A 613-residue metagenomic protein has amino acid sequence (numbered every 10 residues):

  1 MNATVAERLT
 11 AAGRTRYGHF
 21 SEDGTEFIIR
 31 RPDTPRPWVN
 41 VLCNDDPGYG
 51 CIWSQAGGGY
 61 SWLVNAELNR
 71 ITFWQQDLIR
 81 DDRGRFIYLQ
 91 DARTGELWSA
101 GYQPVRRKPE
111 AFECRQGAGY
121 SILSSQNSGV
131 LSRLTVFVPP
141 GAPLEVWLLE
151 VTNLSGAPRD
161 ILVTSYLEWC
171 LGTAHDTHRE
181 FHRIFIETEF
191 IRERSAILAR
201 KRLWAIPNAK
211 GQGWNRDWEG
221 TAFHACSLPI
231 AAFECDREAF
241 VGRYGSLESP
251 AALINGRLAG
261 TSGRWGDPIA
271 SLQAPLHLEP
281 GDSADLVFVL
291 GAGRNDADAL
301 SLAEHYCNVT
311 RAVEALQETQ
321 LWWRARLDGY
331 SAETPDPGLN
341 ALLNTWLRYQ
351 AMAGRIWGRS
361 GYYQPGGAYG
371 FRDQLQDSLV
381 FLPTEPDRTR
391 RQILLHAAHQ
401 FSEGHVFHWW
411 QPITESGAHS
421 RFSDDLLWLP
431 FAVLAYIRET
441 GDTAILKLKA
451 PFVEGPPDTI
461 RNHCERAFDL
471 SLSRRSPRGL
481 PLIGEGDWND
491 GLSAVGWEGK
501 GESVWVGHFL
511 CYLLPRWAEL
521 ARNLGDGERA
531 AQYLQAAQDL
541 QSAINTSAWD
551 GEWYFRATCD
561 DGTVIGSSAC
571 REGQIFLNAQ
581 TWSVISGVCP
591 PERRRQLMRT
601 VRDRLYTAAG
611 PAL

Functional and structural regions predicted by a protein language model:
M1-R372, P386-L395, H399, A435-T440 (+3 more regions): Anionic coordination/interaction segments
Y88, G281, S378-P481, S503-C511: Aromatic-rich carbohydrate-recognition surfaces in CAZymes
E110, G119-L123, A142-L144, L171-G172 (+4 more regions): Hydrophobic, small-residue-rich alpha-helical packing segments that form membrane-like cores
T152-D160, D296-L300, E439-V453, L514-L534 (+1 more regions): Inter-helical turn/loop segments and adjacent helix faces that build the functional surface of alpha-helical bundle
Y166, F181, F407-H408, C511-L613: Catalytic cores of carbohydrate-active enzymes
N255-G266, T345-R359, A397-W410, P477-S493 (+1 more regions): Active-site-adjacent bridging/hinge elements
Y363-A368, R372, F407-D425, V453-G455 (+3 more regions): Carbohydrate-binding/catalytic loop surfaces
F371-H396, P430, Y436, A579-L605: Alpha-helical support elements that line or immediately flank enzyme active sites and cofactor-binding pockets
